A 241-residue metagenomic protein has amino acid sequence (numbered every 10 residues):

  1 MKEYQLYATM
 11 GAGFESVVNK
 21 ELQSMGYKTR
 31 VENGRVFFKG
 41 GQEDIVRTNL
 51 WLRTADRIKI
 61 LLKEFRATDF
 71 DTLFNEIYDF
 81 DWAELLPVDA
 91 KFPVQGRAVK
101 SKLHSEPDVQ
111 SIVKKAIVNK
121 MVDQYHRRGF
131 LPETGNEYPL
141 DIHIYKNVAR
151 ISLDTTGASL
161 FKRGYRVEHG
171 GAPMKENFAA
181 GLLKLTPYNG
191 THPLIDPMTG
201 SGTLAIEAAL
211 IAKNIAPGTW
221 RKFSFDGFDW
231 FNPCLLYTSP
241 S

Functional and structural regions predicted by a protein language model:
K2-Y138: Non-catalytic nucleic-acid substrate-recognition regions in nucleic-acid-modifying enzymes
Y4-L6, A90, N136-L140, N147-A149 (+1 more regions): Structural beta-strand/beta-sheet cores of well-ordered domains, especially the beta-sheet scaffolds that support
A8-F14, A149-N189, G218: S-adenosyl-L-methionine
D44, K100, V148, G157 (+2 more regions): Short loop/turn segments at secondary-structure transitions that flank enzyme active sites
F65-A67, Y165, G170, W230-P233: Short capping/connector residues at structural and topological boundaries
D108-Q110, G157, A209-K213: Short, glycine/charged-enriched secondary-structure capping and boundary segments
L131-N136, H143-R163, T199: Catalytic cores of enzyme domains
M174-S239: Conserved S-adenosyl-L-methionine
